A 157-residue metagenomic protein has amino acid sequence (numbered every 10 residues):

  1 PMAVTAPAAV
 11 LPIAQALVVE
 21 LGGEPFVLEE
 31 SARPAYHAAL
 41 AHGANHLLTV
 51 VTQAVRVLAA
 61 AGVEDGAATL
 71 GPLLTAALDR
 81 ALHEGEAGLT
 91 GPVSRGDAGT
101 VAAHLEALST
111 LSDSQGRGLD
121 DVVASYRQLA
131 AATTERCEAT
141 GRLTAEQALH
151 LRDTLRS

Functional and structural regions predicted by a protein language model:
P1-H83, T110-S112, G116, T144: Internal alpha-helical scaffold of NAD(P)-dependent oxidoreductase catalytic cores
A77-H150: Interdomain hinge/lid region at the active-site interface of Rossmann-like NAD(P)-dependent oxidoreductases
L155-S157: Hydrophobic, well-ordered beta-alpha structural blocks that scaffold small-molecule cofactor pockets
